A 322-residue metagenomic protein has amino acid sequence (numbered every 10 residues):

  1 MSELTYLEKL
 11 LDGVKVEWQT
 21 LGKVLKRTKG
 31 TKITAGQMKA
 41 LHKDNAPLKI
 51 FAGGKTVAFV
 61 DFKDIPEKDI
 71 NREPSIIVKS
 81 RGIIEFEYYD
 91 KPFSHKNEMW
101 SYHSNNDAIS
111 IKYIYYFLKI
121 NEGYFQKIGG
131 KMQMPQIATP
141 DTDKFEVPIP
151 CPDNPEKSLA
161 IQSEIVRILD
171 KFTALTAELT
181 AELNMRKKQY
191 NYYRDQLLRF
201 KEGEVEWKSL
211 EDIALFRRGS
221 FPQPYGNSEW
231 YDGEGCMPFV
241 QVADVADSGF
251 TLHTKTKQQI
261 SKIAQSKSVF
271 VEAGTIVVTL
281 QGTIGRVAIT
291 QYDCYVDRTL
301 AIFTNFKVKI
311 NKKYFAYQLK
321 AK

Functional and structural regions predicted by a protein language model:
M1-K322: Charged, alpha-helix-forming regions
